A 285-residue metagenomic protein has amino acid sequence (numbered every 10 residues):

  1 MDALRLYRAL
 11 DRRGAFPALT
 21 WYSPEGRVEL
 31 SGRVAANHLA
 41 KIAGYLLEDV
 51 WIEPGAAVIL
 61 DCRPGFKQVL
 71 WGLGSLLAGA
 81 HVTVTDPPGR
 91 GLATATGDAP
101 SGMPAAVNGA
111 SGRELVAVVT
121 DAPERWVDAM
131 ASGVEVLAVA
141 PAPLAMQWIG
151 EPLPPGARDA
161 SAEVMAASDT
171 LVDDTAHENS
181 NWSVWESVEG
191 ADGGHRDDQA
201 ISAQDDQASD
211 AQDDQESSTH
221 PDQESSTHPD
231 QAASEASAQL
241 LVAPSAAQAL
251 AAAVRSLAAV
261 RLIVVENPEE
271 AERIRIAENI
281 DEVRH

Functional and structural regions predicted by a protein language model:
M1-A18, G194: A short N-terminal helical cap/helix-turn-helix that marks the beginning of AMP-binding/adenylate-forming
L4-L6, A78-D174, L241, L262-H285: Structural core segment of the AMP-binding/adenylate-forming
R5, K41, L70, A251-A252 (+1 more regions): Short Gly/charged-rich anion-binding patches and loops
L19-I52, G97-G102, V107-G109, V164-D198 (+3 more regions): Conserved AMP-binding/adenylate-forming core of the ANL superfamily
I42, K67, R125: Short phosphate-engaging motifs
Y45-T85, S234-V260, V265: Conserved AMP-binding/adenylate-forming
Q207-Q215, P221: Long, acidic low-complexity intrinsically disordered regions
